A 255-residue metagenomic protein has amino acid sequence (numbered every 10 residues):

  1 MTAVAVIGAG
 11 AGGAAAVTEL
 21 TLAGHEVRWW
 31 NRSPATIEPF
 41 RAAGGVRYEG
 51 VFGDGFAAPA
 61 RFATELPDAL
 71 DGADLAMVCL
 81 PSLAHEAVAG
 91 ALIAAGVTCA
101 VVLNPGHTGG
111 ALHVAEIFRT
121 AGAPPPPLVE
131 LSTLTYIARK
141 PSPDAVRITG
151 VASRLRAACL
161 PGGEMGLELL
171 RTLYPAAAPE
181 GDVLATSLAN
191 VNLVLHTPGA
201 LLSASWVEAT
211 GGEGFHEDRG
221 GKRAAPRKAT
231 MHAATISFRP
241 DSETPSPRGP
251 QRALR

Functional and structural regions predicted by a protein language model:
M1-V51: NAD(P)+-binding Rossmann beta1-loop-alpha1 motif at the extreme N-terminus of oxidoreductases
G24, P59-A60, A73, T98: Short, well-ordered alpha-helix to beta-strand connector turns
G53-G72, E180: Short acidic low-complexity segments
M77, S82-D144: Rossmann-like NAD(P)(H) cofactor-binding subdomain of soluble oxidoreductases
V114-G214, P250: Rossmann-fold dinucleotide-binding core
R223-A229: Long, compositionally biased stretches enriched for glycine and/or charged residues
A233, D241, P247-R248, A253-R255: Small-residue-rich helix-loop
